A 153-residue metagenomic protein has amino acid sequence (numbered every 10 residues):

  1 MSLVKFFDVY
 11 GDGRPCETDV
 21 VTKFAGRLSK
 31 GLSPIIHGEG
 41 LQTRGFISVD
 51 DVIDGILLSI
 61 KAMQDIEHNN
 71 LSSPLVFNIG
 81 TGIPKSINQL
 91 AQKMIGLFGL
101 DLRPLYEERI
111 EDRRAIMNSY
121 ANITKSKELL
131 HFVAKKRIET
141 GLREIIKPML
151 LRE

Functional and structural regions predicted by a protein language model:
M1-D12, L71: Conserved beta-loop-beta element that borders a ligand/cofactor-binding pocket
M1-K5, A25-K30: Active-site Tyr-X1-5-Lys
D8-R14, L41, P84: Active-site proximal helix/loop that lines the substrate pocket of Rossmann-like NAD(P)-dependent oxidoreductase domains
R14-P15, P34: Activation segment of protein kinase catalytic domains
P15-C16, S48: Short glycine/proline-enriched turns and hinge-like loops at secondary-structure junctions
L28-E153: C-terminal substrate-binding subdomain of Rossmann-fold SDR/epimerase-dehydratase oxidoreductases
